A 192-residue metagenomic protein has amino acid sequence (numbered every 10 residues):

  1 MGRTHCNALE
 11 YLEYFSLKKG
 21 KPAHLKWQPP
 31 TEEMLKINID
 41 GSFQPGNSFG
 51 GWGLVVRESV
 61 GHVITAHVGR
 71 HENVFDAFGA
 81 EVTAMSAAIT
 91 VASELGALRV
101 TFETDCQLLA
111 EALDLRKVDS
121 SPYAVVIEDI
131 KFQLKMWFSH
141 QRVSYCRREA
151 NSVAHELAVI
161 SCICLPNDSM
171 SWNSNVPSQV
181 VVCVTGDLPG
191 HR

Functional and structural regions predicted by a protein language model:
M1-R192: Primary recognition of RNase H-like, Mg2+-dependent phosphodiesterase/nuclease domains
